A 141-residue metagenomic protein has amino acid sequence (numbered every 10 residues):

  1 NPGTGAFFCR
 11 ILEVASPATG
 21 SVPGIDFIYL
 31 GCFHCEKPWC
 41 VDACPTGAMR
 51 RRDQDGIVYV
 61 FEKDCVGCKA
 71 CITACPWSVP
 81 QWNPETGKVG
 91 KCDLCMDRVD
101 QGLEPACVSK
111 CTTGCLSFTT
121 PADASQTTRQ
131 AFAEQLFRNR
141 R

Functional and structural regions predicted by a protein language model:
G3-H34, E62-D64, K69-R141: Flanking helices and flexible, charged tails adjoining ferredoxin-like Fe-S electron-transfer domains in multi-subunit
C35-A48: Ordered, amphipathic secondary-structure segments that act as subunit-interaction surfaces in large macromolecular
V41, R51, G90: A structured binding-face within diverse protein domains that lines the active/interaction site
R51-G56, G67-C68: Helix-adjacent hinge/juxtasegments
